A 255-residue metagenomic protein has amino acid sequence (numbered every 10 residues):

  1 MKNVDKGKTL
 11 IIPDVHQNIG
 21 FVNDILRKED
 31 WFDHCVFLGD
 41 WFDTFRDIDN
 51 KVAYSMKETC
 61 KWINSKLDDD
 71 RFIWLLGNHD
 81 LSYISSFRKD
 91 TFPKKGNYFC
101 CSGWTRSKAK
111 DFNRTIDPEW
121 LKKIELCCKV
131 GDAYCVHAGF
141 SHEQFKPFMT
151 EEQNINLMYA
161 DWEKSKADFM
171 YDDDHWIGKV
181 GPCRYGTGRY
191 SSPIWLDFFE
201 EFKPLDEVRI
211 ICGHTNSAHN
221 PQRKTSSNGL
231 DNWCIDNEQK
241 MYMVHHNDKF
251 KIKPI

Functional and structural regions predicted by a protein language model:
K2-K6, K28-W31, D68-D69, E201-E207 (+1 more regions): Flexible, charged surface loops at secondary-structure boundaries
K2-L10, C128-C135: Beta-strand-turn-beta hairpins that frame and shape the catalytic cleft of phosphate-ester-processing enzymes
I12, Q17-S102: Core catalytic region of metal-dependent phosphoesterases/phosphodiesterases, especially metallo-beta-lactamase-like
I12-P13, C35-D40, I73-N78, C135-V136 (+3 more regions): Active-site neighborhood of phospho(di)ester-bond hydrolases with catalytic His/Asp-centered motifs
H16-G20, D43-R46, H79-S85, H142-E143 (+3 more regions): Active-site environment of divalent metal-dependent phosphoester hydrolases
F32, D69-R71, I124, D132 (+3 more regions): A generic structural signal for alpha->beta connector loops
K95-N113, P118-E119, I124-K203: Active-site-proximal loop/helix segment associated with metal-binding centers of metalloenzymes
P193-P254: Conserved beta-sheet core of the metallophosphoesterase superfamily
